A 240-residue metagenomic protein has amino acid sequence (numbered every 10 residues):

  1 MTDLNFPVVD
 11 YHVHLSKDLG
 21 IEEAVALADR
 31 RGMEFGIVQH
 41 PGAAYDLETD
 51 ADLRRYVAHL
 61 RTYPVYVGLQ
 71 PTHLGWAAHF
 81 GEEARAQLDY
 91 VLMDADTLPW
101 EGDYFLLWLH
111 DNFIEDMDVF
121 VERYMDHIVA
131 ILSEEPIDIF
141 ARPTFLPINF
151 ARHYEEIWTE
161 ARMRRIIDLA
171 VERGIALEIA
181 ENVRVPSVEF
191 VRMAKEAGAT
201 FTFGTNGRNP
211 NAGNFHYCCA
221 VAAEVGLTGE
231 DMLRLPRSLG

Functional and structural regions predicted by a protein language model:
M1-F6, L19, Y154-G240: Charged catalytic cores and adjacent phosphate/nucleic-acid-binding surfaces used for phosphate/nucleic-acid chemistry
F6-S16, E23-D46, P64-Q70, D138: Divalent metal-dependent hydrolysis catalytic cores, especially in the metallo-beta-lactamase
H12, A28, V91, R142 (+2 more regions): Conserved, mostly hydrophobic/aromatic
S16-G20, G42-Y45, L74-G75, T97-G102 (+3 more regions): Active-site environment of divalent metal-dependent phosphoester hydrolases
R31, A86-Q87, A197, V225: Short, structured coil segments at secondary-structure junctions
V38-Q39, D94, P143, L235: Conserved residues at the C-terminal ends of beta-strands
L47-E172, L227: Extended substrate/RNA-proximal surfaces in nucleic-acid metabolism proteins
